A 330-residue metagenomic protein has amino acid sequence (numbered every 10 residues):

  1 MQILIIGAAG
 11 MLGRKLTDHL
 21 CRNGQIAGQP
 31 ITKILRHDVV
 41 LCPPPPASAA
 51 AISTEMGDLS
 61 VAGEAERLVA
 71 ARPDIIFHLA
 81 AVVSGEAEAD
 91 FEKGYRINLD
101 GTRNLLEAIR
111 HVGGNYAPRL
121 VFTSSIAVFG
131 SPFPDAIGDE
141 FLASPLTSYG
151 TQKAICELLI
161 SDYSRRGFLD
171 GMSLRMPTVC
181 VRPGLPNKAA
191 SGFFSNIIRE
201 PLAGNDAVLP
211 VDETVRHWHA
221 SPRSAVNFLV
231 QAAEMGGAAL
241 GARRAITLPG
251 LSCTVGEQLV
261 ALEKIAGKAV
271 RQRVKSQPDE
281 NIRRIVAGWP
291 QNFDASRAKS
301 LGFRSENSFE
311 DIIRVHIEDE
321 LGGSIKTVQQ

Functional and structural regions predicted by a protein language model:
M1-I26: N-terminal Rossmann NAD(P)H-binding glycine-rich loop of SDR-like oxidoreductase domains
S48-V61: Rossmann-fold cofactor-recognition segment
L59-I97: NAD(P)H-binding glycine-rich loop region in Rossmannoid oxidoreductase-like domains and their noncatalytic homologs
R103-T147: Conserved Rossmann-fold NAD(P)-dependent oxidoreductase catalytic core, especially the SDR/UDP-sugar
S131, L146-M172: Active-site Tyr-X1-5-Lys
S161-H217, P222-V226: NAD(P)-dependent short-chain dehydrogenase/reductase
P201, F228-V286, K326-T327: Mid/C-terminal beta-alpha module of Rossmann-like enzyme folds, strongest in SDR-family dehydrogenases/epimerases
S276-P278, P290-S300, N307-Q330: Amphipathic terminal alpha-helices
